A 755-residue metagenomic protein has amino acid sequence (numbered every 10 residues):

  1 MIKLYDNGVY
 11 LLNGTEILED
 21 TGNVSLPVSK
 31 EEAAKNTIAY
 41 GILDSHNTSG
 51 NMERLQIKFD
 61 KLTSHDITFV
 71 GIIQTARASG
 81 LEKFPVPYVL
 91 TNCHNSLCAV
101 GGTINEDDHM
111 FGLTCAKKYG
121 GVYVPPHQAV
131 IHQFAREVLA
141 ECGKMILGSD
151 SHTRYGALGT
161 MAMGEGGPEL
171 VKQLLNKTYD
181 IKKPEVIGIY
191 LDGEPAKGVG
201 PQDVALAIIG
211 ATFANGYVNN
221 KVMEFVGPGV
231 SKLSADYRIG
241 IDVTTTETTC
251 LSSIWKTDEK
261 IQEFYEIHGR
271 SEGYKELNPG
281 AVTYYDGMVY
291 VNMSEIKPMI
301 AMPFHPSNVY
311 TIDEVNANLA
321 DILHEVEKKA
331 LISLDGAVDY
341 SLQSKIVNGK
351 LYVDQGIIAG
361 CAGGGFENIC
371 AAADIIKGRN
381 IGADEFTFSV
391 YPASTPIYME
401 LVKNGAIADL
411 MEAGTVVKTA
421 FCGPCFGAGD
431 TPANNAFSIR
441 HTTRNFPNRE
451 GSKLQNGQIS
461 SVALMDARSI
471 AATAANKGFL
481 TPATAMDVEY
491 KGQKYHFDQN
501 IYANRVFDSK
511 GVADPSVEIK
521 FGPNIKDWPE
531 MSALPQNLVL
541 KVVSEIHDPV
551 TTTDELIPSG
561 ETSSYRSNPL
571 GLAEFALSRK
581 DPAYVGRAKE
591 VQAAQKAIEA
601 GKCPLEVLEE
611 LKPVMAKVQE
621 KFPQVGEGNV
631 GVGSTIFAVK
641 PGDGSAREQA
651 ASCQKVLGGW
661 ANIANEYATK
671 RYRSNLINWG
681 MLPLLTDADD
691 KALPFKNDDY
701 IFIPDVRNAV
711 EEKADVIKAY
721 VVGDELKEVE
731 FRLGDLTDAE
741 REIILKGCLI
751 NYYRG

Functional and structural regions predicted by a protein language model:
M1-G755: Fe-S-dependent hydro-lyases/dehydratases of central metabolism
